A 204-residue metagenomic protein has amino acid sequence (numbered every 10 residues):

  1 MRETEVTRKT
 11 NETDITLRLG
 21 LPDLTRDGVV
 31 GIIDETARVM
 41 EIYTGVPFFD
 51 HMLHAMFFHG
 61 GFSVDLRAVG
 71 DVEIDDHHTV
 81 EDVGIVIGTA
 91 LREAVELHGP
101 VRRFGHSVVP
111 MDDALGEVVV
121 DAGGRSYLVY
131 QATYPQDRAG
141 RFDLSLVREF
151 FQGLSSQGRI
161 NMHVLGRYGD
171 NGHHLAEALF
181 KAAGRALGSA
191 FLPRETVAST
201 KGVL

Functional and structural regions predicted by a protein language model:
M1-L204: N-terminal intrinsically disordered, cationic/polar leader segments that include organellar targeting peptides
